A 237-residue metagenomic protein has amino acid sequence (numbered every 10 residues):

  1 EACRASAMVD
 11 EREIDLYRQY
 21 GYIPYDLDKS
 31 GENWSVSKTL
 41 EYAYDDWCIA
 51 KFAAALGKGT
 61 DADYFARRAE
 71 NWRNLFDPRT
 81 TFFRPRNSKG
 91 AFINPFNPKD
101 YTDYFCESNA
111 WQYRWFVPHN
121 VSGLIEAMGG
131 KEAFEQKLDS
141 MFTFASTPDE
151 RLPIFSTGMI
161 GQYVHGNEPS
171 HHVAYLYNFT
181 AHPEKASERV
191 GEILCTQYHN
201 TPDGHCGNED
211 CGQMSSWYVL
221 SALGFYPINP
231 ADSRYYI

Functional and structural regions predicted by a protein language model:
E1-E70, N74-I237: Active-site core of glycosidic bond-cleaving carbohydrate-active enzymes
